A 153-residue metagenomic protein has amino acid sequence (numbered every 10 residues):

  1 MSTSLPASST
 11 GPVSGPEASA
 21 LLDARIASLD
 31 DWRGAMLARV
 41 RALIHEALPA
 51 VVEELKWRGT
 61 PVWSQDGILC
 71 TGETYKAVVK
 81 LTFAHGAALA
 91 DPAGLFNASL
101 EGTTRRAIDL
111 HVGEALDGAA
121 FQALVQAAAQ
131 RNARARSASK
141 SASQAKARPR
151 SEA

Functional and structural regions predicted by a protein language model:
M1-A153: Charge-dense, helix-prone N-terminal extensions
